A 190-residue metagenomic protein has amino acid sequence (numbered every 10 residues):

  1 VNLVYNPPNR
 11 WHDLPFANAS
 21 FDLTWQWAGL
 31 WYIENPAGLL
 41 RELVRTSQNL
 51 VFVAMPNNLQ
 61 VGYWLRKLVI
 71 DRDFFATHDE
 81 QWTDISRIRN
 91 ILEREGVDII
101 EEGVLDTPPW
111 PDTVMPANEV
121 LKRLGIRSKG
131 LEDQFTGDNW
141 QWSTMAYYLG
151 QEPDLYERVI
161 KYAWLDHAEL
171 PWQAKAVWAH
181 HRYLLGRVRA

Functional and structural regions predicted by a protein language model:
N2-F16: Conserved SAM-binding strand-loop segment of SAM-dependent methyltransferases
D22-N35: A short SAM/SAH-binding and catalytic strip from SAM-dependent methyltransferases
A37-V53: A short glycine-rich, Lys/Arg-flanked "PGG" loop and its adjoining helix->strand segment in the class I
N49-W82: Conserved class I S-adenosyl-L-methionine
H78-L105: Short alpha-helix
D98-G150, V177-W178: Conserved catalytic loop of SAM-dependent methyltransferase domains
G137-A190: C-terminal lobe and adjacent flexible extensions of AdoMet/dcAdoMet transferase-like proteins
